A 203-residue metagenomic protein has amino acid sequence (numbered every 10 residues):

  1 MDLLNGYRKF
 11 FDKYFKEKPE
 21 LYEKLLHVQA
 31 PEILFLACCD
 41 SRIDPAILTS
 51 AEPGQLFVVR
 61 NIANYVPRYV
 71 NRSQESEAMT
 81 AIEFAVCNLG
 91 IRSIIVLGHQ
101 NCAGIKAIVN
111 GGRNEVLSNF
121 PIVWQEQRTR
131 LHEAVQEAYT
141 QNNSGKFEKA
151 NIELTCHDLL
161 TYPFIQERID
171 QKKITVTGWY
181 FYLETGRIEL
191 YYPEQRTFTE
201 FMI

Functional and structural regions predicted by a protein language model:
M1-P31, N64-T80, V86-L89, A103-I203: Divalent-metal-activated hydrolytic enzyme cores
L26-P45: N-terminal low-complexity or amphipathic/hydrophobic leaders
V28, S41, T49-E52, E75-A78 (+1 more regions): Generic structural signal for well-ordered secondary structure
L36-C38, R60, L97-H99, T177-Y182: Short beta-strand segments
S41-Y65: Catalytic core of membrane glycerolipid acyltransferases/transacylases, capturing the structured, soluble-facing
D44-I47, A81-A85: Short, charged beta->alpha transition segments
R92-V96: Well-ordered alpha/beta subsegment
